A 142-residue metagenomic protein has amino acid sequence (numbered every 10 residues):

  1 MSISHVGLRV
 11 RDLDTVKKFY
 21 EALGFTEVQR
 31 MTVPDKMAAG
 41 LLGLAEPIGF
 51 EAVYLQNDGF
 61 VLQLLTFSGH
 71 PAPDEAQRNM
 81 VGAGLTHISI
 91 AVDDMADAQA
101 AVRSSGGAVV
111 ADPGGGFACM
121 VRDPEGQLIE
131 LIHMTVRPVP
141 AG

Functional and structural regions predicted by a protein language model:
M1, E46-I48, D112-G114: Short solvent-exposed loop/turn micro-motifs enriched in small/polar/acidic residues
M1-K18, L23-V33, L85-V92, T135-G142: N-terminal beta-strand motif that seeds the catalytic metal site of vicinal oxygen chelate
R9-G59, D97: Core segments of cupin and vicinal oxygen chelate
R30-T32, L62, I90, A96-G142: Vicinal oxygen chelate
K36-A39, P71-E75, V110: A cross-kingdom feature marking solvent-exposed beta-strand/loop segments within repeated, beta-rich binding/scaffold
P47-E51, G84, G116-F117: A short helix-loop-beta-strand connector motif used in the catalytic cores of GNAT acetyltransferases and, in some
L64-T66: Active-site-proximal beta-strand elements of phosphoester/diester hydrolases
A76, V81: Long, charged/polar, surface-exposed segments that mediate recognition or autoinhibition
